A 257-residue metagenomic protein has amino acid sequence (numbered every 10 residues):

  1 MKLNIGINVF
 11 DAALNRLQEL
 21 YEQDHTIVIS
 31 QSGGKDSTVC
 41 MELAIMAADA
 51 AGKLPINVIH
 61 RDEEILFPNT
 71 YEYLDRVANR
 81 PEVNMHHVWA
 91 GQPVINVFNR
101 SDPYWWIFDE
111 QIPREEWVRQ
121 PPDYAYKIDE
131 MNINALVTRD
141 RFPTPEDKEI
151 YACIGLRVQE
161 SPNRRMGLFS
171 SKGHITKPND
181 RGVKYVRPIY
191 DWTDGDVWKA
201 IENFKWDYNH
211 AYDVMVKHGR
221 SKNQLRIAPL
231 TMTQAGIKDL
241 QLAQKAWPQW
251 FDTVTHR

Functional and structural regions predicted by a protein language model:
M1-S30, K35-R257: Nucleotide-activated chemistry modules centered on ATP-dependent adenylation/adenylyltransferase
